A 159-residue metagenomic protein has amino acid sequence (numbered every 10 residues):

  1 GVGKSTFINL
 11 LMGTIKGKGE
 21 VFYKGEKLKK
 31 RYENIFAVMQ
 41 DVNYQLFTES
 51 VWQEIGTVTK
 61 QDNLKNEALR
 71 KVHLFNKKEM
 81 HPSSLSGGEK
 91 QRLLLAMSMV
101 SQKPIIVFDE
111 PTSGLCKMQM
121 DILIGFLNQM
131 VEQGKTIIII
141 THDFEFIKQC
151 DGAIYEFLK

Functional and structural regions predicted by a protein language model:
M12: Helix-to-loop junction immediately C-terminal to a conserved catalytic motif
G17-E33: Conserved ABC transporter NBD signature motif
N63-K77, A96: Conserved ABC ATPase "signature" region
H81-L85, E89: Conserved ABC ATPase signature
V100-P104: A short, proline-enriched helix->beta-strand linker immediately N-terminal to the Walker B motif in ABC-type P-loop
I106-E110: Catalytic Walker B motif of ABC-type/P-loop ATPase nucleotide-binding domains
C116: ABC-family nucleotide-binding domains
T141-H142: H-loop/switch region of ABC-family ATPase nucleotide-binding domains
